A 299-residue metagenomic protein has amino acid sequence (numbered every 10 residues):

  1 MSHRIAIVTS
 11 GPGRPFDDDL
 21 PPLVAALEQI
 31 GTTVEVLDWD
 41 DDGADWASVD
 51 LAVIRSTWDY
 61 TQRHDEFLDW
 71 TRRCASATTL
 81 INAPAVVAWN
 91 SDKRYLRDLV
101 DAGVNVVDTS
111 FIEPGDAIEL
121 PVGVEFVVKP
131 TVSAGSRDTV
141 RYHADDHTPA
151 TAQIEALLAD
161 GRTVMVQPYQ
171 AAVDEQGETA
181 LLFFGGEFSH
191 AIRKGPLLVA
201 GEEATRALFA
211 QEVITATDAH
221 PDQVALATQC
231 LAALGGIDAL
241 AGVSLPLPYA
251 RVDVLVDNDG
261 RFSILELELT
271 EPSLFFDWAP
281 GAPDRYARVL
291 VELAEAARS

Functional and structural regions predicted by a protein language model:
S2-T9, T71-S76, A85-Q176, P221-A225 (+2 more regions): Active-site nucleotide/adenylate-binding loops and adjacent lid/helix of ATP-dependent enzymes
R4, G11-D108, E113: Conserved N-proximal alpha/beta basic substrate-recognition cap immediately N-terminal to, or forming the N-lobe
I7, R141, F183, V254-V256: Conserved hydrophobic "DFG−1" position in protein kinase catalytic cores
G43-D45, Q170-D174, L255-N258: A short beta-turn/loop motif at secondary-structure boundaries
V49-I54, K129, A180-F183, N258-P272: A short beta-strand motif that forms the metal-chelation/ATP-contact edge of phosphoryl-transfer active sites
W58, S136, L197-V199, E268-W278: Glycine-rich phosphate/pyrophosphate-binding beta-alpha loops
A144-I237, S263: Phosphate-binding site of ATP-dependent enzymes
D222-S299: ATP-dependent carboxylate activation and anion-phosphoryl transfer catalytic cores that bind Mg-ATP to form
